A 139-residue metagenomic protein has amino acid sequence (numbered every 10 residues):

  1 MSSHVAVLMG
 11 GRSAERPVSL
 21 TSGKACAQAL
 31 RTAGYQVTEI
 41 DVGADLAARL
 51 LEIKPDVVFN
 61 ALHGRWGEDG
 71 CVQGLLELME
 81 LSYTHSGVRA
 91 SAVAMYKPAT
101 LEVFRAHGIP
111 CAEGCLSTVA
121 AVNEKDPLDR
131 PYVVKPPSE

Functional and structural regions predicted by a protein language model:
M1-R89, V93-M95, A99-E102, A106 (+1 more regions): ATP-binding N-terminal substructure of ATP-dependent carboxylate-amine bond-forming enzymes
S3, A112, R130-Y132: Change "...and in nucleic-acid phosphodiester-cleaving endonucleases..." to "...and in nucleic-acid processing enzymes
F104-R105, L116, P127-E139: ATP-grasp fold ATP-binding core
G108-P110: Short secondary-structure junctions
